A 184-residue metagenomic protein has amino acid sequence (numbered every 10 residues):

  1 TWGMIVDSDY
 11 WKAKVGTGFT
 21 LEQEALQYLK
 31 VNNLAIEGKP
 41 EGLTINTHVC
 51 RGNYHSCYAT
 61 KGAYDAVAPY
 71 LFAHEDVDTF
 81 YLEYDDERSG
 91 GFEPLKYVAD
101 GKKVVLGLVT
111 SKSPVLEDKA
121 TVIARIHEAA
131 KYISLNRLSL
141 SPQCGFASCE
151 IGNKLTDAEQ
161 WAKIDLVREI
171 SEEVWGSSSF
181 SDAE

Functional and structural regions predicted by a protein language model:
T1-E184: Domain-level signal for soluble alpha/beta catalytic cores
